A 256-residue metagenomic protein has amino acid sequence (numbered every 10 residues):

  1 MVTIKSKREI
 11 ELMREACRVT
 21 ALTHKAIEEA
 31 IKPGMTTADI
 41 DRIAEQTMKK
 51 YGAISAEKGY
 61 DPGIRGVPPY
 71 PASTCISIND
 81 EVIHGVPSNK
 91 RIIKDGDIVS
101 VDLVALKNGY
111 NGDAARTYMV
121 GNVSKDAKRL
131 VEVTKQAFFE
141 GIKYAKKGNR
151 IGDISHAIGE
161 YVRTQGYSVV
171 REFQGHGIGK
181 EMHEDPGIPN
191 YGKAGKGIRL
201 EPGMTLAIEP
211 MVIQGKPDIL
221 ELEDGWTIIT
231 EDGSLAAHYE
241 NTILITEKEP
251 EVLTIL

Functional and structural regions predicted by a protein language model:
M1-L256: Active-site neighborhoods and metal-handling regions in enzymes and metal-associated proteins
